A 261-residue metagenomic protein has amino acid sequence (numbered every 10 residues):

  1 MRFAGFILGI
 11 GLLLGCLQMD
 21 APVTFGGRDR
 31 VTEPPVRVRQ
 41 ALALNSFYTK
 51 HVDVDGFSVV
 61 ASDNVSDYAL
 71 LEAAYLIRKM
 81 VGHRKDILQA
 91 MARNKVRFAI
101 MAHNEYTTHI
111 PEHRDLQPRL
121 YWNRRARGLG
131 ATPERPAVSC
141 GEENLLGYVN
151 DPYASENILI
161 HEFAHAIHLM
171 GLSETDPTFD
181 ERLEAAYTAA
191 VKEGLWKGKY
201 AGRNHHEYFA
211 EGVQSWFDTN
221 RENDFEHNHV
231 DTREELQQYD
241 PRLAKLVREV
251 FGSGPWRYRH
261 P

Functional and structural regions predicted by a protein language model:
M1-G5: Positively charged n-region of N-terminal signal peptides that target proteins for export
F6-G15: Bacterial N-terminal signal peptides
A21-D55: N-terminal low-complexity, Pro/Thr/Ser-rich intrinsically disordered segments that act as propeptides or flexible
P35, A43-S46, V60, L116-N144 (+2 more regions): Metalloprotease/metallohydrolase-associated module, dominated by Zn2+-dependent proteases
A43, F47, V54-F57, V65-T188 (+1 more regions): Acidic/His-rich structured neighborhood in mature extracellular/periplasmic domains
H51-D53, M91-N94, A201-F209: Extracellular/periplasmic catalytic domains that process cell-envelope and extracellular macromolecules
